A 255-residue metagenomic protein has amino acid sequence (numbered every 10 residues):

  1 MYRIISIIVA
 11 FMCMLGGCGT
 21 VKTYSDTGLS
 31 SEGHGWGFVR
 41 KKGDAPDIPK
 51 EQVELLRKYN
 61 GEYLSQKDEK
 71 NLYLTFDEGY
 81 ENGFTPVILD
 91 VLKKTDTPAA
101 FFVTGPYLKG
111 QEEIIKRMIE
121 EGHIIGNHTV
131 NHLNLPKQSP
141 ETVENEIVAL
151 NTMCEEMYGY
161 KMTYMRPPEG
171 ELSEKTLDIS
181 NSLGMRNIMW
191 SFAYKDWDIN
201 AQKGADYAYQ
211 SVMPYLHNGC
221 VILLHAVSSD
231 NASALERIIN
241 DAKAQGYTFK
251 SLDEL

Functional and structural regions predicted by a protein language model:
Y2-A10: Sec-dependent signal peptide recognition, specifically the positively charged N-region followed immediately by
I5-S6, G17-T75, E81-D96, Y207 (+2 more regions): N-terminal pre-catalytic segment of deacetylase/amide-hydrolase enzymes
E32-H34, K70-L72, N82-F84, I88 (+3 more regions): Metal-dependent polysaccharide deacetylase catalytic core of the NodB/CE4 family, i.e., the active-site-bearing domain
L216-D253: Catalytic grooves of carbohydrate-active enzymes
